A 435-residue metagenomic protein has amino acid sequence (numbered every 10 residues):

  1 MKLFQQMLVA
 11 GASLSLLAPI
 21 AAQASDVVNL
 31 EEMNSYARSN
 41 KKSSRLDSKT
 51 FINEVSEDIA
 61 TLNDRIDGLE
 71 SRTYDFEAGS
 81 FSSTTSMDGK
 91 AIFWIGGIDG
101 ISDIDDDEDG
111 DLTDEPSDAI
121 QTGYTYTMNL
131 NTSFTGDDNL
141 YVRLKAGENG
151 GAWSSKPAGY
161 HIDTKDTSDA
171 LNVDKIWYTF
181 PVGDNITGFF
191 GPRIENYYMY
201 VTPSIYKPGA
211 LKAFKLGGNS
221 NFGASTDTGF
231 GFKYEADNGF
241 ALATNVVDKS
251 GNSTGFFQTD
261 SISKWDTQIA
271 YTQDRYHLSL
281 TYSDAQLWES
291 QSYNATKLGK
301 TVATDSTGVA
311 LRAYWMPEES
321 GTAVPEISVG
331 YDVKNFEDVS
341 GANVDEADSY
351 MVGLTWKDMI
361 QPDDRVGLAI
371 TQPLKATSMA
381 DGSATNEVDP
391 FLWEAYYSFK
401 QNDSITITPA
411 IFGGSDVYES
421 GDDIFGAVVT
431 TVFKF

Functional and structural regions predicted by a protein language model:
L3, V9-G11, A18, A24-G188 (+10 more regions): Beta-barrel outer-membrane channel/assembly domains of diderm bacteria
G150-A152, R193-P208, V366-T377: Surface-exposed extracellular loop regions of Gram-negative outer-membrane beta-barrel proteins, predominantly
P208-G209, G382: Short, charged low-complexity intrinsically disordered segments located at boundaries of structured domains
L298-G299, T304-G308, R312: Membrane-water interface at loop-to-transmembrane-helix junctions
